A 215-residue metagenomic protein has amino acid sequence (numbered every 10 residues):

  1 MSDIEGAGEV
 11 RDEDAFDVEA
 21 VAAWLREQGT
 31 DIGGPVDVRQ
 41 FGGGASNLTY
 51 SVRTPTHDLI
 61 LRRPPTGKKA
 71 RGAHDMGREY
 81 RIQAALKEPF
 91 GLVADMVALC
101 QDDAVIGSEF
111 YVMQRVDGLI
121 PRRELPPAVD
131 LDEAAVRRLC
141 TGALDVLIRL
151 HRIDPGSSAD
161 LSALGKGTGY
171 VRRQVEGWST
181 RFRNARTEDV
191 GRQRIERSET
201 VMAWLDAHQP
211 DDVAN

Functional and structural regions predicted by a protein language model:
M1-I32, V36: Juxta-kinase regulatory segment immediately upstream of eukaryotic protein kinase catalytic domains
P35-T200, W204, H208-A214: ATP-binding pocket architecture of kinase catalytic cores
